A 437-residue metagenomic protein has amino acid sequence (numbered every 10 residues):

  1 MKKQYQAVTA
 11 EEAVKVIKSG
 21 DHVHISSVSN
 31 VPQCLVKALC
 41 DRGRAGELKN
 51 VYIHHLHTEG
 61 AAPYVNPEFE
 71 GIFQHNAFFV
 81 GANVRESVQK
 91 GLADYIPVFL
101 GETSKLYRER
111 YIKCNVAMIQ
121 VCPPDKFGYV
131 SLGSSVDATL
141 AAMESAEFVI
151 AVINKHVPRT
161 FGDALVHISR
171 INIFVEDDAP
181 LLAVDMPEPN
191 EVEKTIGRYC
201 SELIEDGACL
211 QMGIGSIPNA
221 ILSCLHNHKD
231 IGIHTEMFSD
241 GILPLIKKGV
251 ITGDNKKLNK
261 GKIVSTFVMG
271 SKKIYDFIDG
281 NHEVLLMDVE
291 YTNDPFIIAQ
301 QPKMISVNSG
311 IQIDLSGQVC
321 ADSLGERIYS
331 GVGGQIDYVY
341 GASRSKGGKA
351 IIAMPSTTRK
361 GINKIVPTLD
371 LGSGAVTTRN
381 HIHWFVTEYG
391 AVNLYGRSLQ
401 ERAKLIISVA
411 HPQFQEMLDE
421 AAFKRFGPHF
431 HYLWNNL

Functional and structural regions predicted by a protein language model:
M1-L437: Conserved alpha/beta enzyme-core scaffold
